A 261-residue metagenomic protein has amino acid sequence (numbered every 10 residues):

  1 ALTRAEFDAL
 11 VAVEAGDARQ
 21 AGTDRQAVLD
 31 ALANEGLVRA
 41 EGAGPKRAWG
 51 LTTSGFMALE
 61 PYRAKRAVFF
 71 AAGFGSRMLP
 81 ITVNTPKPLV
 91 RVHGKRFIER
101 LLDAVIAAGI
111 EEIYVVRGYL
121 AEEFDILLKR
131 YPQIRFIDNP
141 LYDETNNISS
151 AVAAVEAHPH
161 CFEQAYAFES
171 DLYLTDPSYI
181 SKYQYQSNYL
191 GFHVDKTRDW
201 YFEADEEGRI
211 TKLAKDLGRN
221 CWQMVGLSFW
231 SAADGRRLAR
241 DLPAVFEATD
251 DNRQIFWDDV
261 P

Functional and structural regions predicted by a protein language model:
L2-E6, V13-F69, K95-E163: Conserved N-terminal catalytic core of the sugar/cofactor nucleotidyltransferase
T3, V11-E14, G50-A67, Q223-P261: Conserved alpha/beta core of the MobA/IspD/sugar-nucleotide pyrophosphorylase nucleotidyltransferase superfamily
D8, L174-D250: Conserved core of the sugar-phosphate nucleotidyltransferase
V38, L89, F202-A204: A structural signal for short hydrophobic beta-strand segments in well-ordered beta-sheet cores
L59-V92: Glycine-rich N-terminal loop/short-helix segment of MobA-like nucleotidyltransferase
A71, R117, E169, F192: Short beta-strand/turn micro-motifs composed of small residues that flank or help shape donor/cofactor-binding pockets
P88, Q133-R135, R209: Conserved beta-strand segments of alpha/beta enzyme cores
F162-Y173: Short beta-strand-to-loop acidic/aromatic patch adjacent to the donor-nucleotide binding site
